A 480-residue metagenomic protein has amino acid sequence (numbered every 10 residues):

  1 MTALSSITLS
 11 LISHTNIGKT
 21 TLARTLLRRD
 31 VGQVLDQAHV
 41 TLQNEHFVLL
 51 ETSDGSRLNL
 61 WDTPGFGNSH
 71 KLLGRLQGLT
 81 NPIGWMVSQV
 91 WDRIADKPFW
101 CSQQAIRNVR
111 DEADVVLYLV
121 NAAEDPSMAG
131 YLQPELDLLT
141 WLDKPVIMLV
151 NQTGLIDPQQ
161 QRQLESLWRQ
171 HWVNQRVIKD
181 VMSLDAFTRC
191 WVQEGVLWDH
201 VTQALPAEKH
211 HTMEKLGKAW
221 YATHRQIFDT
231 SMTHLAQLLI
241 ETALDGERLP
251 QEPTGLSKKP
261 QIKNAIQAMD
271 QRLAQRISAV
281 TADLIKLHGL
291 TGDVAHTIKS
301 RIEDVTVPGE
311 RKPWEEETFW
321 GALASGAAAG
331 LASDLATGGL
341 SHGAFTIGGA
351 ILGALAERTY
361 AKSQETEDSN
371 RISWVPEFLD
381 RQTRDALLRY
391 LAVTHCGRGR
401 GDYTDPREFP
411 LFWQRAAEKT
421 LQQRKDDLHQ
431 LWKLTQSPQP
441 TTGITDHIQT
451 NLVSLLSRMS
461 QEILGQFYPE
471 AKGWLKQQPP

Functional and structural regions predicted by a protein language model:
M1-K19, R24, D54-R57, N68 (+5 more regions): Non-catalytic alpha-helical scaffolds
M1-W85, Q89-V90: Conserved G1/Walker A P-loop phosphate-binding module
G18, G67, D125, L155 (+1 more regions): Flexible, glycine-rich phosphate/dinucleotide-binding loops and adjacent beta-alpha linkers at cofactor/substrate
Q33-L35, M148, S183: Short catalytic-loop micro-motif centered on adjacent basic/acidic residues
H39, K144, N151-T153, A186-F187 (+2 more regions): An acidic- and aromatic-residue-enriched active-site/binding cleft used to recognize and process polar
Q77-D180: Conserved C-terminal guanine-recognition region of P-loop GTPase G domains, centered on the G4
Q152-H224: Canonical P-loop GTPase G-domain recognition
